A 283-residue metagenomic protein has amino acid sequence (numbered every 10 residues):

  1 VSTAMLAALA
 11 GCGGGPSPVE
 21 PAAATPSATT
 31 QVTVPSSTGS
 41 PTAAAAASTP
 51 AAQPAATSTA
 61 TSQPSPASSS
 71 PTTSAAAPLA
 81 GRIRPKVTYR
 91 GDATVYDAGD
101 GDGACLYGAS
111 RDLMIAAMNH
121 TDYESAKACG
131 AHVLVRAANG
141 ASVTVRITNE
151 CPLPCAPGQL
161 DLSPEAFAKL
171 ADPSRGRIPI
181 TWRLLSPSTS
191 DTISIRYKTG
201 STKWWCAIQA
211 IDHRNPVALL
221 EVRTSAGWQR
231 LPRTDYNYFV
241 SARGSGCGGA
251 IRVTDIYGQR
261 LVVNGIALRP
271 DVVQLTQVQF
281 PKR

Functional and structural regions predicted by a protein language model:
V1-A131, V143, E150, P154-P157 (+1 more regions): Mature exported/compartmentalized surface modules and terminal targeting/interaction regions
L162: A conserved hydrophobic position in a structured secondary element of the catalytic/binding core that shapes
